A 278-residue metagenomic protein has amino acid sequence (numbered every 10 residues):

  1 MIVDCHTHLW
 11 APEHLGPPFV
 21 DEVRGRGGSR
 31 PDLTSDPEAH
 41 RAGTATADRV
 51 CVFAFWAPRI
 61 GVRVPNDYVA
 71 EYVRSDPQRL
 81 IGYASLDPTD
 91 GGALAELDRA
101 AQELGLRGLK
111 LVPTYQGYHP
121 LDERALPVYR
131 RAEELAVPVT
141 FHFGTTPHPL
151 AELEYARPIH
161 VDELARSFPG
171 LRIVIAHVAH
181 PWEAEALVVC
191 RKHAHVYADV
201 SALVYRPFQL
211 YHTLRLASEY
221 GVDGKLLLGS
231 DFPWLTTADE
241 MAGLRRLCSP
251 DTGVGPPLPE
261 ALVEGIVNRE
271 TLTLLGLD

Functional and structural regions predicted by a protein language model:
M1-H8, P12-A45, R49, Y220-L227 (+1 more regions): Mid-to-C-terminal alpha-helical segments outside catalytic/metal-binding sites
I2, V50, L80-G82, V139 (+4 more regions): Hydrophobic/aromatic residues located in beta-strands of well-ordered beta-sheets within soluble catalytic
H6, V69, A100, L109 (+7 more regions): Conserved, mostly hydrophobic/aromatic
W10-E13, A57-I60, P88-G92, Q116 (+4 more regions): Active-site environment of divalent metal-dependent phosphoester hydrolases
E13-F19, R63-P65, E96, A151-L153 (+4 more regions): Short aromatic-enriched loop/helix-cap "lid" or pocket-rim segments at secondary-structure transitions that line
E38-G43, P65-Y72, E96-A100, R124-V128 (+4 more regions): A general structural detector for well-ordered alpha-helical segments in enzyme core domains, enriched
D48-R49, A57-Y155, V196: Active-site gating/metal-coordination segments in enzymes
R107-G108, L121-L228: Catalytic pocket-lining loop regions of alpha/beta-barrel enzymes, especially the amidohydrolase/enolase/GH5 lineages
